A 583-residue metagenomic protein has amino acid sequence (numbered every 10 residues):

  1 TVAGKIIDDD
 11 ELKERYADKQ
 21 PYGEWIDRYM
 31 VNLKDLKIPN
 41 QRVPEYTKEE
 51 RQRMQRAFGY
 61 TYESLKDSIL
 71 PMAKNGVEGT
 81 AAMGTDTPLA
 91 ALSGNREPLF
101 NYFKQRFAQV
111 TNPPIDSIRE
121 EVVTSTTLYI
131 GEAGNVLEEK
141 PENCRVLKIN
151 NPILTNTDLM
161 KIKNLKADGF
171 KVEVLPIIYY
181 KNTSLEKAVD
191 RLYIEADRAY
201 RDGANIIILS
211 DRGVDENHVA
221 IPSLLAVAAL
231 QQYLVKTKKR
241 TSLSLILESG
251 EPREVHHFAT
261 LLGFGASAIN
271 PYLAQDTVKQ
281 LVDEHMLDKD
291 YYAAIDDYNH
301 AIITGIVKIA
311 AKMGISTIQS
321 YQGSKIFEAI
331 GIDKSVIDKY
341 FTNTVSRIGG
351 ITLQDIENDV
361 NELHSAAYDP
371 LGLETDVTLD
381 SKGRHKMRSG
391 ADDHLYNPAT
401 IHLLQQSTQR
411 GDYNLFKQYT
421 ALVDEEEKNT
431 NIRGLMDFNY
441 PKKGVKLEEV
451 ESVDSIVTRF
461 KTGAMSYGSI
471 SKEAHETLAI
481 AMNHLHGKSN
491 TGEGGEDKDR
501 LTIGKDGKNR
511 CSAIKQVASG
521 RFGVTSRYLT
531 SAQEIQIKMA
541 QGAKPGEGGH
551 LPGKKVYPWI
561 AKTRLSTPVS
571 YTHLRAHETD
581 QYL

Functional and structural regions predicted by a protein language model:
D8-K181, A204, F258, K289-G523 (+3 more regions): Flexible, glycine-rich loop/tail regions that form catalytic "lids" or insertion modules at the edges of active sites
I177-V189, I246-G250, M465-S471, E578: Active-site mouth loops of central-metabolism enzymes
S184, N205-L230, R240-S242, G250 (+1 more regions): Conserved structured catalytic cores and adjacent interaction surfaces of nucleotide-binding/hydrolyzing enzymes
D197-I207, Q231-S244, L262-Y272, D288-K289 (+3 more regions): Secondary-structure transition/capping motifs at alpha-helix termini and the adjoining loop/turn into the next element
R253-G263: Catalytic cores of alpha/beta
G265-L281, G495: Glycine-rich phosphate-binding active-site loops on the catalytic face of alpha/beta enzymes
D276, P558-T563: Mobile "lid/hinge" segments at catalytic clefts and subdomain interfaces of large enzymes
T572-T579: Conserved small/polar residues in nucleotide/adenosyl-binding loops
